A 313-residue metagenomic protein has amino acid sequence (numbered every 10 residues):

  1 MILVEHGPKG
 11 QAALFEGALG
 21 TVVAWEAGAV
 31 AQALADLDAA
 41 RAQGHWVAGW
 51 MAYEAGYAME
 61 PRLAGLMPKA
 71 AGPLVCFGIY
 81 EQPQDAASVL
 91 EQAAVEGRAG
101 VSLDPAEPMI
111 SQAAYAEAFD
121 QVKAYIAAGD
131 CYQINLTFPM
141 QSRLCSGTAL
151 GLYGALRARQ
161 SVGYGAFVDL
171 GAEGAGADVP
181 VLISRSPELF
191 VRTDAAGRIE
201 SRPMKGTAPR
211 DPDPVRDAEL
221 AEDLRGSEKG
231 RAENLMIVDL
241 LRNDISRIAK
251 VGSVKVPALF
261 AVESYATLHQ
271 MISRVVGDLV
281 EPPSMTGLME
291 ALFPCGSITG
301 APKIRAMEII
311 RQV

Functional and structural regions predicted by a protein language model:
M1-V313: Extended alpha-helical targeting/anchoring segments, especially N-terminal organellar/secretory targeting helices
